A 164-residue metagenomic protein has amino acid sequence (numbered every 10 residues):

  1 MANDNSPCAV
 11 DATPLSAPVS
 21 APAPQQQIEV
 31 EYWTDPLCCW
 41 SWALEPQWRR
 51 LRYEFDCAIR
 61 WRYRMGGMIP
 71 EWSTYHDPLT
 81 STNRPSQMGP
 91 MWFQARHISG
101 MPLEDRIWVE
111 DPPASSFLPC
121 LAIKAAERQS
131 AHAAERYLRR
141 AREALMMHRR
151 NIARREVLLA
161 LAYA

Functional and structural regions predicted by a protein language model:
M1-P18, Q25: N-terminal leader/targeting and pre-domain segments
V19-A21, L51-R52: Short, flexible, glycine/charge-rich loop motifs used to bind or transfer phosphoryl groups or to couple energy/partner
A23-Q27, D56: Proline/glycine-enriched tight loop/beta-turn segments at coil->beta junctions that connect or precede beta-strands
T34-L37: Short pre-active-site segment immediately N-terminal to redox-active cysteine/selenocysteine motifs in thiol-based
W40: Short, cysteine/histidine-rich loop/knuckle motifs that typically chelate Zn2+
A43-R155, L159-A160: Structural alpha/beta surface segment adjacent to cysteine/selenocysteine redox centers across thiol/disulfide enzymes
